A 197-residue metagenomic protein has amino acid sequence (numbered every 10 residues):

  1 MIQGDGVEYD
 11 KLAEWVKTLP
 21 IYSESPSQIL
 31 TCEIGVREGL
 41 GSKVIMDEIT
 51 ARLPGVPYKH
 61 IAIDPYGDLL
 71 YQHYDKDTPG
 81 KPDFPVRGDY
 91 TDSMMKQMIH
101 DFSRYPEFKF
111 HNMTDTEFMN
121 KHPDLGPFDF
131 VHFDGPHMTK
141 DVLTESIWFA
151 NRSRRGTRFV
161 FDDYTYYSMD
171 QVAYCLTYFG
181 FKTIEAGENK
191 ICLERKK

Functional and structural regions predicted by a protein language model:
M1: S-adenosyl-L-methionine
G4-E8: Phosphate/oxyanion-binding active-site loops and adjacent basic polyanion-contact surfaces
Y9-K197: S-adenosylmethionine/decaboxylated-SAM
